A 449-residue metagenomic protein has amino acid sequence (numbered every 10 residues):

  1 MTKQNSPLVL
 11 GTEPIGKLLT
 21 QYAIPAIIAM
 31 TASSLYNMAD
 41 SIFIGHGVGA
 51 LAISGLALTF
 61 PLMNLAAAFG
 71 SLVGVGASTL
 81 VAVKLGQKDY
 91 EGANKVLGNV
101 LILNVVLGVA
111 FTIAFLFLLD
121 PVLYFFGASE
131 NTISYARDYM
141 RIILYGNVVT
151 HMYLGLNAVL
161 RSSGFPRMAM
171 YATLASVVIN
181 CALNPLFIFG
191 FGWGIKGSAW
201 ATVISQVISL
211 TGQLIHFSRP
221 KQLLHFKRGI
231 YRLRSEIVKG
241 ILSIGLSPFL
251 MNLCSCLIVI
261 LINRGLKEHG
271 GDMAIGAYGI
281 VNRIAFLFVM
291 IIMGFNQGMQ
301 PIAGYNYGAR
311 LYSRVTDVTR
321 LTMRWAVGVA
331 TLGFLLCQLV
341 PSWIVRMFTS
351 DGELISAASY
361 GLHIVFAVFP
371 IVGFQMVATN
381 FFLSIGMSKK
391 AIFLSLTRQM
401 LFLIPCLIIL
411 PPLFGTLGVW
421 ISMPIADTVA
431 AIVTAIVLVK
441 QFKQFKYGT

Functional and structural regions predicted by a protein language model:
M1-A23, V81-V148, G190-G245, A303-V368 (+1 more regions): Short alpha-helical transmembrane segments in multi-pass integral membrane proteins
L10-V48, P61-G76, L80, V105-T112 (+4 more regions): N-terminal transmembrane alpha-helices
T20, Y36, V73, A114-L118 (+15 more regions): Residue-level signal for transmembrane alpha-helical positions in Major Facilitator Superfamily
Q21-D40, I142, S176, S205-S209 (+4 more regions): Transmembrane helical elements of multi-pass membrane transporters/channels
L35-S54, L123-E130, L186-G192, C256-R283 (+4 more regions): Helix-terminus/linker motif at the lipid-water interface of multi-pass membrane proteins
I53-I113, T150-A169, A277-P341, V372-A391: Small-residue-rich hydrophobic transmembrane alpha-helices
L65-A68, T112, N180-N184, L210-L214 (+4 more regions): Hydrophobic transmembrane alpha-helices of multi-pass small-molecule transporters
I143-R161, A169-N180, S198-Q213, M293-Q297 (+3 more regions): Short runs within selected transmembrane alpha-helices of multi-pass transporters and secretion channels
